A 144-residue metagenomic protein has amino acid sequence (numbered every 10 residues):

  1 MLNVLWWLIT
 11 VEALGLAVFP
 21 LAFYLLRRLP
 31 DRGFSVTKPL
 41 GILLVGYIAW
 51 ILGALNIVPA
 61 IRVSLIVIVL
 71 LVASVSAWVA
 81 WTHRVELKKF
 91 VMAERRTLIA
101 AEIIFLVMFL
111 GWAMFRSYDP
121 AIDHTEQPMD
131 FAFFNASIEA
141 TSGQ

Functional and structural regions predicted by a protein language model:
M1, A93-A101, V107-Q144: Active-site lumenal/periplasmic loops and adjacent helix-entry segments of GT-C-fold, multi-pass membrane
M1-R95: Membrane-embedded, hydrophobic transmembrane alpha-helices
G15-A17, F105-M108: Short, compositionally biased low-complexity segments
